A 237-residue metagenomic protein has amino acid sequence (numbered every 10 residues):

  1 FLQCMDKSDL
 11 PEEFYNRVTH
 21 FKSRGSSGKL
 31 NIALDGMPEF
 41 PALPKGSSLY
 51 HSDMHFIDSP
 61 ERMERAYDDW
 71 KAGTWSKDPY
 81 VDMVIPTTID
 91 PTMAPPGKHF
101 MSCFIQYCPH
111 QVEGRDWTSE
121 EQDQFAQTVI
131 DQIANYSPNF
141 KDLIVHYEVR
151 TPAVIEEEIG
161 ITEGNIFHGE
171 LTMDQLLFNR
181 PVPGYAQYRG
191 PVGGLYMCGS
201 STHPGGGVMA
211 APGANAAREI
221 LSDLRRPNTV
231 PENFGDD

Functional and structural regions predicted by a protein language model:
F1-A94: Mid-domain catalytic core of redox enzymes that form a hydrophobic substrate pocket/lid adjacent to a catalytic redox
Q3, A33-D35, P95-Q132: Conserved FAD/dinucleotide-binding core of flavoprotein oxidoreductases
S27, P109-T118, Y196-T202, N233: Glycine- and acidic
E39-F40, A134-H146, R225-N228: Surface-exposed helix-capping loop/turn segments at secondary-structure junctions
S76-V84, N139-H203: A glycine-rich dinucleotide-binding beta-alpha-beta segment and adjacent secondary-structure elements that constitute
P91-K98, A186-G190: Short glycine/proline-enriched loop/turn "hinge" motifs that connect secondary-structure elements and lie
V145, R150-V154, L221-D237: Active-site-proximal substrate-binding core of FAD-dependent oxidoreductases
S200-L221: A conserved FAD-binding loop/helix module that cradles the flavin
